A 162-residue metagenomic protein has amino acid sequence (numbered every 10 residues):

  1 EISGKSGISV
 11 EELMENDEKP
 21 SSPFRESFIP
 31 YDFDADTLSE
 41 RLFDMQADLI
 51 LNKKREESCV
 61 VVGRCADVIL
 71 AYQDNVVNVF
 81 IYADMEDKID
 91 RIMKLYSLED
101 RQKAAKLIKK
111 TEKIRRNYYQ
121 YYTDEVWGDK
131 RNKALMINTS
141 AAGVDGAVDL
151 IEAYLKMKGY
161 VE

Functional and structural regions predicted by a protein language model:
S3-S58: ATP-dependent small-molecule kinase phosphotransfer cores that center on conserved nucleotide phosphate-binding segments
K19-E26, D36, E40, D100-D145: Small-molecule kinase domains that catalyze NTP-dependent phosphoryl transfer to phosphate-bearing small molecules
F43, A47, V144-E152: Short, amphipathic alpha-helical "lid/cap" segments that border enzyme active or binding sites
K53-E56, V68-Q73, Y82: RNA pseudouridine synthases
G63-D67: Short, polar loop motifs at secondary-structure junctions
Y72-L95, E99-K110: Conserved phosphate-donor/acceptor-positioning beta-strand/loop module used by diverse small-molecule
K158-E162: C-terminal helical "lid" subdomain and adjoining coupling/linker elements of P-loop NTPases
